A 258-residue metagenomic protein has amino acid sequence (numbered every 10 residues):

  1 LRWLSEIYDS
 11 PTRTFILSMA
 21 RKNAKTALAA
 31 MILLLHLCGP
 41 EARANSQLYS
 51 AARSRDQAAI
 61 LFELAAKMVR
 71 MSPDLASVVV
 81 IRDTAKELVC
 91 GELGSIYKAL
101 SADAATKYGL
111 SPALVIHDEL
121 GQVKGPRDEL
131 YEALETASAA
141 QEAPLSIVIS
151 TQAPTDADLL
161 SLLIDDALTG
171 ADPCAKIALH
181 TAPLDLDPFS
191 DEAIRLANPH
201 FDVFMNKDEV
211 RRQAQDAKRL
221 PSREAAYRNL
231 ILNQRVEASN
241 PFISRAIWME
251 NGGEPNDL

Functional and structural regions predicted by a protein language model:
L1-F15: Conserved pre-motif I regulatory segment
F15-S18, Y49: Short hydrophobic/aromatic beta-strand immediately N-terminal to the Walker A/P-loop
R21: The conserved Walker
K25-L37: Motif I (Walker A/P-loop) of helicase-class P-loop NTPases
S46-K67: Conserved Walker A/P-loop ATP-binding site and its immediately adjacent core in helicase/helicase-like ATPase domains
E63-A113: Inter-Walker segment of RecA-like/P-loop motor cores
D118-Q122: Walker B catalytic acidic pair
D128-L258: Non-catalytic, compositionally simple segments
